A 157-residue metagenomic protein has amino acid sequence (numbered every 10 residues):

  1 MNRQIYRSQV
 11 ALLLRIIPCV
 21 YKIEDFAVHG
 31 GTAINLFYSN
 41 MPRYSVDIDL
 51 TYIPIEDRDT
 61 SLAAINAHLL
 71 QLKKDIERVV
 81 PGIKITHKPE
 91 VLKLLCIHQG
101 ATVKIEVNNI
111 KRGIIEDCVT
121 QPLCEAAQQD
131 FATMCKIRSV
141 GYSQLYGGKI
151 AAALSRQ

Functional and structural regions predicted by a protein language model:
M1-A27, A67-I76: Helical scaffold of the NTase/Pol beta-like nucleotidyltransferase catalytic core
Q4, V10-P18, E90-Q157: Catalytic cores of NTP-dependent nucleotidyl/adenyl transfer enzymes across multiple folds
V20-I48, P54: Active-site nucleotide-donor binding segment shared across nucleotidyl transfer reactions
V28-T32, S61-I65, V80-K84: Short N-terminal amphipathic alpha-helices
G31, I53, K88, N108-I110: Conserved beta-strand termini and adjacent loop/short-helix elements that scaffold enzyme active sites in alpha/beta
Y52-L70: Catalytic palm subdomain of template-directed nucleic-acid polymerases, centered on the conserved carboxylate motif
V79-L94: Short acidic (Asp/Glu) patches
